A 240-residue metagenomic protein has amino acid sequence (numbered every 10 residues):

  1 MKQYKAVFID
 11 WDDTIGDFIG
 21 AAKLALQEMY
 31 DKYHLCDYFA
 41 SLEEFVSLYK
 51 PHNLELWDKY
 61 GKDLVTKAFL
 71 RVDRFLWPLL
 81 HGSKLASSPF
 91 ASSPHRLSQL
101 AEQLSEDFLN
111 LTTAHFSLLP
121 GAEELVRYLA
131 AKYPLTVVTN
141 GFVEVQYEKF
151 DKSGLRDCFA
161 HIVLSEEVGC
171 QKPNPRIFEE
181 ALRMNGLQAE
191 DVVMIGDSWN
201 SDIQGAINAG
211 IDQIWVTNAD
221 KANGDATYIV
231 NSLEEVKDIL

Functional and structural regions predicted by a protein language model:
M1-L48: Active-site neighborhood of HAD-like aspartate-dependent phosphohydrolases
M1-V7, G20, E123, R127 (+1 more regions): Asp-based, Mg2+/Mn2+-dependent phosphohydrolase catalytic module
A22-Y30, Y49-N53, F75, S105-T112 (+1 more regions): Hydrophobic alpha-helical core bundles mediating ligand binding, dimerization, or RNAP-core interactions
M29-K32, L125-Y133: A short, Lys/Arg-enriched amphipathic alpha-helix followed by its capping loop at the start of a domain
K32-Y38, H81-A86, F90-R96, G154-C158 (+1 more regions): Short helix-capping segments at alpha-helix termini
P51-E106: A metal-dependent, Asp-based hydrolase signature
F116: Phosphate/Mg2+-binding loops and adjacent switch elements in nucleotide/diphosphate-handling enzyme cores
